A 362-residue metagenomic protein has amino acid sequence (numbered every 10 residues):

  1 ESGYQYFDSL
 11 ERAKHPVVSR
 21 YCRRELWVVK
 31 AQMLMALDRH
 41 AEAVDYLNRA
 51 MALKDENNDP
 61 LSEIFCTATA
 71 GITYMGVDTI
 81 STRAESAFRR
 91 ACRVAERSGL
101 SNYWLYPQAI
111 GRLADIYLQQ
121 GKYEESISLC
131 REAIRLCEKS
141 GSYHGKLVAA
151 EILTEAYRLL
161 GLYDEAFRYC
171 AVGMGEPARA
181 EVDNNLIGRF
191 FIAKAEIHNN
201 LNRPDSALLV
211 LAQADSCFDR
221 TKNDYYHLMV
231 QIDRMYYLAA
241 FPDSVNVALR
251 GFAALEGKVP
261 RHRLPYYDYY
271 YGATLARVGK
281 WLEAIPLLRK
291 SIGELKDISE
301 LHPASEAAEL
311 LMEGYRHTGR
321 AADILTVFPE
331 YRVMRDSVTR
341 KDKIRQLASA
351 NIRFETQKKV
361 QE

Functional and structural regions predicted by a protein language model:
E1, H40, P60, I80-S81 (+8 more regions): TPR-repeat structural position
G3, A43, A84, S126 (+5 more regions): Single-residue signature of alpha-solenoid repeat helices
D8-H15, N48-N58, R89-R97, R131-G141 (+5 more regions): Amphipathic alpha-helical segments of tetratricopeptide repeats
Y21, E25, F65-C66, W104-Q108 (+6 more regions): Residue register of alpha-helical TPR repeats
L37, N57, V77-D78, Q120 (+6 more regions): Structural motif corresponding to the intra-repeat A-B loop/turn of tetratricopeptide repeats
V44, D205, L282-I285, R289-G293 (+1 more regions): Hydrophobic positions within repeat-based interaction scaffolds
